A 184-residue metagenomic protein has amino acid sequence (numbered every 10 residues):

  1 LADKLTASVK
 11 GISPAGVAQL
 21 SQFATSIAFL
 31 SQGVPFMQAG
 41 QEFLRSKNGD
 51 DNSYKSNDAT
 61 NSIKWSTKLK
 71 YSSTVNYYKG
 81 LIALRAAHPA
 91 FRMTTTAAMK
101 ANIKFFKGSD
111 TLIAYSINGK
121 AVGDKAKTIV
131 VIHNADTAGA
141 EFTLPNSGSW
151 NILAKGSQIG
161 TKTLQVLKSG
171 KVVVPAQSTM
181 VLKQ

Functional and structural regions predicted by a protein language model:
L1-S149: Loop/helix patches that line or flank the sugar-binding groove of alpha-linked glycan CAZymes
L5-P14, I159-K171: Short, polar loop/linker segments at the starts of domains and inter-domain junctions
K64-T67, F91, Q158-T161, T179-V181: Short, surface-exposed, polar/charged, turn-prone segments marking secondary-structure boundaries
G119-K120, A135-T137, A154-S157, K183-Q184: Short, flexible beta-strand-to-coil junctions
P145-I159: Solvent-exposed beta-hairpin/edge-strand motifs
L164-Q184: C-terminal beta-strand-rich structural cap/linker in extracellular carbohydrate-active enzymes
